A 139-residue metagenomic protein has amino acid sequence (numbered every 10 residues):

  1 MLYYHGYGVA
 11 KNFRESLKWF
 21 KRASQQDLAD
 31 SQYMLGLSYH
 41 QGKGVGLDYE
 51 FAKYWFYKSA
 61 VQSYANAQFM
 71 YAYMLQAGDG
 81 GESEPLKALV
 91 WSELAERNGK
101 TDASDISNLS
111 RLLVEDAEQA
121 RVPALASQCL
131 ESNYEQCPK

Functional and structural regions predicted by a protein language model:
M1-H5, M34-Q41, Q68-A77, N108-L112: Hydrophobic face of amphipathic alpha-helices that form TPR/SEL1-like repeat modules and related alpha-solenoid
A10-R22, G46-W55, E82-V90, R121: Structural signature of tandem alpha-helical TPR/SEL1-like repeats, specifically the intra-repeat loop/turn
R22-A23, Y57-S59, L94-A95: Canonical positions in the second alpha-helix
A29-Q32, A65-Q68, T101-S104: Helix-start (N-cap) detector for alpha-helical repeat units in TPR-like alpha-solenoids, especially tetratricopeptide
H40-K43, L47-Y71: A contiguous binding-surface segment within folded domains or other stable secondary-structure elements
N66-Q76, L86-R97: Short N-proximal segments of mature Sec-exported proteins
R97-K139: Terminal, low-structured helical/coil segments at or just beyond the last alpha-helical repeat
